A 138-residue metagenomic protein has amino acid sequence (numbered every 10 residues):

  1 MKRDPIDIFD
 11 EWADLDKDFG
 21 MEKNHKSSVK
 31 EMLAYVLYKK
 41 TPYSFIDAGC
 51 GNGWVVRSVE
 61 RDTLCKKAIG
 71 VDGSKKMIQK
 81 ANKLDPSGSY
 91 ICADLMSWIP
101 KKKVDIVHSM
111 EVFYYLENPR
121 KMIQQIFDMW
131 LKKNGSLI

Functional and structural regions predicted by a protein language model:
M1-Y38: Conserved class I S-adenosyl-L-methionine
Y38-S44: Short helix-loop-beta connector
P42, V104-D105: Local beta-strand N-terminus motif with an aromatic residue
I46-A48, N52-S97: Class I SAM-dependent methyltransferase SAM/SAH-binding core
H108: A conserved beta-strand element that flanks and buttresses the S-adenosyl-L-methionine
E111-V112: Short catalytic micro-motifs in class I SAM-dependent methyltransferases
R120-K133: A short glycine-rich, Lys/Arg-flanked "PGG" loop and its adjoining helix->strand segment in the class I
N134-I138: Conserved beta-strand signature within the Rossmann-like core of class I S-adenosyl-L-methionine
